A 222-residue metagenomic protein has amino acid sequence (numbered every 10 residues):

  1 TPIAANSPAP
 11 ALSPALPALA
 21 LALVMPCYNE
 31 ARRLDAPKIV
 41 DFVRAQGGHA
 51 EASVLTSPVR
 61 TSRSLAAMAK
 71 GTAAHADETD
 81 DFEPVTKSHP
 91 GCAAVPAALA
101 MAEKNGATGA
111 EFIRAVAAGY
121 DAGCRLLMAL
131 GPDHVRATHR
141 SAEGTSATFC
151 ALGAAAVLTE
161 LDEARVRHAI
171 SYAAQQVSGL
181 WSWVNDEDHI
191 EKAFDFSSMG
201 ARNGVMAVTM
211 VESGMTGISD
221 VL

Functional and structural regions predicted by a protein language model:
T1-L222: N-terminal core-entry segment
